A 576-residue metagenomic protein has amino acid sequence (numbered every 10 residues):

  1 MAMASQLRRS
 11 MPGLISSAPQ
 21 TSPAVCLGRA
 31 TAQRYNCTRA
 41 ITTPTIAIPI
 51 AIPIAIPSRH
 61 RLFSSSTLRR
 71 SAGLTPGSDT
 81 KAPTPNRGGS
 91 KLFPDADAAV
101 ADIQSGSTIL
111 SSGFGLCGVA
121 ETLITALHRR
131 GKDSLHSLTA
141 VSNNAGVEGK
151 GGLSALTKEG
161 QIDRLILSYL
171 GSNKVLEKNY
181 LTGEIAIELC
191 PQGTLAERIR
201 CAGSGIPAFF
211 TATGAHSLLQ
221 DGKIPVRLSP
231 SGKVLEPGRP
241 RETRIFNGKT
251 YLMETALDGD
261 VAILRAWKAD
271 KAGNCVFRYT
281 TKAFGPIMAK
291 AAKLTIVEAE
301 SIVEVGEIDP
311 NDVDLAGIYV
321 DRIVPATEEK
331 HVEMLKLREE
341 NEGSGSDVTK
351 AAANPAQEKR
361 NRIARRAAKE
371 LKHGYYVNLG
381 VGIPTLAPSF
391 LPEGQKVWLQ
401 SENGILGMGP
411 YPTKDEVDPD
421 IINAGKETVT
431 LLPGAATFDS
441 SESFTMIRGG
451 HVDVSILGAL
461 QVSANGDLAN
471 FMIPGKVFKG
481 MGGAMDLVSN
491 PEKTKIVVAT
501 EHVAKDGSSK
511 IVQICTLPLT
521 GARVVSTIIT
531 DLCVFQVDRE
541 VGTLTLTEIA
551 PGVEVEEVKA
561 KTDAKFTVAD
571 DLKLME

Functional and structural regions predicted by a protein language model:
M1-G88: N-terminal mitochondrial targeting presequence
S66-A140, E339-Y376, E393-K396: N-terminal glycine-/serine-/threonine-rich phosphate-binding loop
R87-P94, A98-V100, G115-G131, V147-T157 (+2 more regions): Conserved phosphate- and dinucleotide-binding cores of soluble alpha/beta proteins, encompassing both enzyme active
S134-S137, K396-T413: Active-site cofactor/substrate anionic-group-binding motifs, chiefly glycine- and Lys/Arg-rich phosphate-binding loops
A140-S142, V297, L399, V498: Structural beta-sheet core signal
S154-A155, P388-F390: Short, T/G/N/S-enriched strand-turn elements that build extracellular solenoid repeat scaffolds
G382-T385: Substrate-recognition/specificity elements adjacent to catalytic centers across diverse enzyme folds
